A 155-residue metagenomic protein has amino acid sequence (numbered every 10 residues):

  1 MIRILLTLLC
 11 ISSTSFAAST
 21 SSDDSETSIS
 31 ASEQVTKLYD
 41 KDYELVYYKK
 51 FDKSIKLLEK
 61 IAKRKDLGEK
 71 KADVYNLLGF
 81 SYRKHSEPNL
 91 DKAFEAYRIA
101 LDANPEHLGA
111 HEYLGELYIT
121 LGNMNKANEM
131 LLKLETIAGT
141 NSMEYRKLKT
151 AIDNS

Functional and structural regions predicted by a protein language model:
T20-S32, N128-S155: Terminal, low-structured helical/coil segments at or just beyond the last alpha-helical repeat
Q34-R64, R83: Alpha-helical segment of the N-proximal tetratricopeptide repeat
R64-L67, A103, T136-I137: Structural marker of alpha-solenoid helical repeat scaffolds
K71-V74, A110, E144-Y145: TPR alpha-solenoid repeat register
L77, Y113, K147-A151: Canonical tetratricopeptide repeat
